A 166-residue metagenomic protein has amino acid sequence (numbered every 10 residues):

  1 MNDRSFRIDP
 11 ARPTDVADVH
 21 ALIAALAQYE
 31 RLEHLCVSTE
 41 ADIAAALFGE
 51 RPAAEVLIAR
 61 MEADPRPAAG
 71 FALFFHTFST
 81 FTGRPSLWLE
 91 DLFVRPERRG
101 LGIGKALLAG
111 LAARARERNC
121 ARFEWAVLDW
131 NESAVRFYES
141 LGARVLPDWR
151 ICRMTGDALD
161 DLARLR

Functional and structural regions predicted by a protein language model:
R7-V19: A short beta-loop-alpha structural element at the N-terminal edge of CoA-dependent acyl/N-acetyltransferase catalytic
H20-A46: Conserved GNAT-fold acetyl-CoA-binding loop/helix
A45-I58, W88: A short helix-loop-beta-strand connector motif used in the catalytic cores of GNAT acetyltransferases and, in some
A54-G70: Conserved beta-hairpin
F74-F81: A conserved beta-strand-loop-helix scaffold within acyl/acetyltransferase catalytic domains
V94, G100-A113, S140: Conserved acetyl-CoA-binding loop-helix of GNAT-fold acetyltransferases
R116-A126: Conserved GNAT acetyl-CoA-binding A-motif
W125-A134, R153-D157: Conserved beta-strand-loop-alpha-helix junction that forms the acyl-donor binding cleft
